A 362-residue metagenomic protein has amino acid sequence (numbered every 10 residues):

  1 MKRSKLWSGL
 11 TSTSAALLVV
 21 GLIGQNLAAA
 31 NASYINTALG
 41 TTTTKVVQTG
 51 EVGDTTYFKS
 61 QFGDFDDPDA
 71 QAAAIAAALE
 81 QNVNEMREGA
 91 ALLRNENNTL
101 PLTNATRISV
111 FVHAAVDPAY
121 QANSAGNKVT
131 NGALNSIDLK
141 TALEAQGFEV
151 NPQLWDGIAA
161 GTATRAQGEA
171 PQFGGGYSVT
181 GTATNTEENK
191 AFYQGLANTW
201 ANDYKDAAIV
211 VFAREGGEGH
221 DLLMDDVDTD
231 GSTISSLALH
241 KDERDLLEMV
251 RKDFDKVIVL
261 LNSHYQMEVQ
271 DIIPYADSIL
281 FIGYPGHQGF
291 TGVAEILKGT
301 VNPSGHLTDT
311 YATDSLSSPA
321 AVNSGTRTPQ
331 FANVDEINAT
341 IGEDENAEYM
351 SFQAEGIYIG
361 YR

Functional and structural regions predicted by a protein language model:
M1-R362: C-terminal non-catalytic regions of proteins with extracellular/luminal or membrane-system context
